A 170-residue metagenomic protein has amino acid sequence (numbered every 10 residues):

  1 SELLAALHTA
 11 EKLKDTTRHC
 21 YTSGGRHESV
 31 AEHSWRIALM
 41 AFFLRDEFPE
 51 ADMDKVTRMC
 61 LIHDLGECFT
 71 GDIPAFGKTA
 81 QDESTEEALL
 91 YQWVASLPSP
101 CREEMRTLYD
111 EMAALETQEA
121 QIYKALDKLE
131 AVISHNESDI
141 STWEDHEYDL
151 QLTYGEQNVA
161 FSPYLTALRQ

Functional and structural regions predicted by a protein language model:
S1-Q170: Active-site helical microenvironments for divalent-metal-assisted chemistry
